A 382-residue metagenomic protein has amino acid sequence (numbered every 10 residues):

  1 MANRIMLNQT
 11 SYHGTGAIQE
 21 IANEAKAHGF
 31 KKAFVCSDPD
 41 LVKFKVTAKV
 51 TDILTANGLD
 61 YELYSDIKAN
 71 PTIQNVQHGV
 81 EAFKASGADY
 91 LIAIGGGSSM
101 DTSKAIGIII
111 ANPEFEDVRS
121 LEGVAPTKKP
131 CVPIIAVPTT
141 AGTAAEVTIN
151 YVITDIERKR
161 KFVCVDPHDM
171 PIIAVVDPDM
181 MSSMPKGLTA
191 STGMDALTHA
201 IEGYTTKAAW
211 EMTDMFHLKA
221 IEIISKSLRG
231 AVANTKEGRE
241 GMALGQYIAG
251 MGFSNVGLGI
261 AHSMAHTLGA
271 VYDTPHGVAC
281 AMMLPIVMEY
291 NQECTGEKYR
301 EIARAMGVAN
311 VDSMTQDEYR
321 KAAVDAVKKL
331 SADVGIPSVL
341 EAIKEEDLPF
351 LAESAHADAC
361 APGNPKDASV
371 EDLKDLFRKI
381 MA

Functional and structural regions predicted by a protein language model:
M1-Y64: An N-terminal, well-structured beta->alpha segment
I18-I21, K43-V46, I73, S99-S103 (+3 more regions): Short glycine/serine/threonine-rich phosphate/pyrophosphate-binding segments that cradle anionic phosphate groups
V42-F115, R229-R239: N-terminal small/polar loop signature for handling phosphorylated ligands or for N-terminal nucleophile
Q74-D179: Glycine/threonine-rich beta-strand-loop-alpha-helix active-site module that forms ligand/phosphate-binding
N150-V256: Carboxylate- and glycine-rich phosphate/diphosphate-binding segment that chelates Mg2+/Mn2+
T267-M306: Catalytic phosphate/nucleotide-handling subdomain of diverse soluble enzymes
Y299, A303, A309-A382: C-terminal charged capping/lid subdomain of soluble metabolic enzymes
